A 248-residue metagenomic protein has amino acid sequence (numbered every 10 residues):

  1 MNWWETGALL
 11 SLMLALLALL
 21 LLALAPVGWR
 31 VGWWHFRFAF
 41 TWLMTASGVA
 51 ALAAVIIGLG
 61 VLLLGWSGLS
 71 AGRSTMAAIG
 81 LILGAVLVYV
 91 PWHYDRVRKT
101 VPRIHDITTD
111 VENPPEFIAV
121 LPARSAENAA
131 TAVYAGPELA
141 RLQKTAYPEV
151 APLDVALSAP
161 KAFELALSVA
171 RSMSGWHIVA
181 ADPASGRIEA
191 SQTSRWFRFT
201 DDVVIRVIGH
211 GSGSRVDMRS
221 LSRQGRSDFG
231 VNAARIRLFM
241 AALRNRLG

Functional and structural regions predicted by a protein language model:
M1-L14: N-terminal membrane topogenic signal
L12-G65: Membrane-embedded alpha-helical segments of integral membrane proteins
G68-R98: Internal/C-terminal transmembrane anchor helices
H93-S168: Membrane-interface segments at or immediately adjacent to transmembrane helices that form the boundary between
R103, E149, S174, A184-G186 (+2 more regions): Envelope-exposed proteins and targeting segments
V155-G186, S191: Mid-length scaffold segments of soluble, non-membrane domains
F197-F229, L243: Beta-strand/loop substructures that line and gate deep hydrophobic ligand-binding cavities in soluble
R226-F229, A233-G248: C-terminal partner/receptor-binding element of secreted or periplasmic proteins
